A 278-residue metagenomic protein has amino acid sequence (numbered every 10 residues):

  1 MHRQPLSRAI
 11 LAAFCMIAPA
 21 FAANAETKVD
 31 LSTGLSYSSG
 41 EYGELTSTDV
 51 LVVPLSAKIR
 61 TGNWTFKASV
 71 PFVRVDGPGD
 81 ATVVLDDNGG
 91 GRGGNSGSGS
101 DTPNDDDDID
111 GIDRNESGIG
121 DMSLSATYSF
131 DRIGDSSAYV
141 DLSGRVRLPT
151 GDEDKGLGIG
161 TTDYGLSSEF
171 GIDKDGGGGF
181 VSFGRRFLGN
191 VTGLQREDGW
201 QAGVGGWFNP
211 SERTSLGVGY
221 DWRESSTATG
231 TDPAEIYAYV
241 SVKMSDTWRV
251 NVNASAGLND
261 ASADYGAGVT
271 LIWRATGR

Functional and structural regions predicted by a protein language model:
M1-K28, G277-R278: Cleavable N-terminal export/targeting peptides
A23-D154, G158-N190, W207-N253, G257-R278: Transmembrane beta-barrel domains of Gram-negative outer membranes and organellar outer membranes
R196-A202, D232-I236: Charged helix-capping and loop-helix junction motifs
